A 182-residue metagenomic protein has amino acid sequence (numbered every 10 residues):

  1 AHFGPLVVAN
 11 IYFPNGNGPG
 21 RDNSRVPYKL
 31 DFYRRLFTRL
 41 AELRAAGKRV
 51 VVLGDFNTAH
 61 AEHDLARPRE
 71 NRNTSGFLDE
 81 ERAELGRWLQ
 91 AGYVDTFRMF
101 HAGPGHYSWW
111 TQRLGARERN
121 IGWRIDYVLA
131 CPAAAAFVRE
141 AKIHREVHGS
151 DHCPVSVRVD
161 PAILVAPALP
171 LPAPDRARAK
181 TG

Functional and structural regions predicted by a protein language model:
A1-G182: Active-site regions of metal-assisted phosphoester/phosphodiester hydrolases, unifying DNase/endonuclease modules
